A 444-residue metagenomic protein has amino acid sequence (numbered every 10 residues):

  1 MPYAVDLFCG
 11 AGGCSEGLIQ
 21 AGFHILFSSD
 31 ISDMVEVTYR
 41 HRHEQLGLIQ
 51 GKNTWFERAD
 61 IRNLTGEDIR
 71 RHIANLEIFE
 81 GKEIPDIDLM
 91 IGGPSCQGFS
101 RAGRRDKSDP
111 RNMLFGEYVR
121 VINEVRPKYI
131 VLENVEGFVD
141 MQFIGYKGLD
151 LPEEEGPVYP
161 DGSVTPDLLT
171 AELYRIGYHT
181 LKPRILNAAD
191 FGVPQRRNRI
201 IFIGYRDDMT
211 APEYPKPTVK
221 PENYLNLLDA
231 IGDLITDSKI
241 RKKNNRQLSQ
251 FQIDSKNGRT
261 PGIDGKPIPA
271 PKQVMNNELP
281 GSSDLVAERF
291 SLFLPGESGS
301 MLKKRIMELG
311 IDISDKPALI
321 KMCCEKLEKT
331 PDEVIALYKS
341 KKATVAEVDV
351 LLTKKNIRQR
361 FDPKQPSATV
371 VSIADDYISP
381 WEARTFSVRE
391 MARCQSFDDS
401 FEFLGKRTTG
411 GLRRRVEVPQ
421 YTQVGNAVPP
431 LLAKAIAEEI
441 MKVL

Functional and structural regions predicted by a protein language model:
F8-C9: Class I SAM-dependent methyltransferase "Motif I" SAM/SAH-binding loop
G12, E16: Glycine-rich SAM-binding Motif I of class I
G17-F23, R42: A short, Lys/Arg-enriched amphipathic alpha-helix followed by its capping loop at the start of a domain
S29-D33, E133-N134: Conserved acidic E/D residue at the C-terminus of a beta-strand in Rossmann-like folds
M34-T38, L114: Conserved short alpha-helix immediately C-terminal to the canonical SAM/SAH-binding motif I of Rossmann-like
T38-I78: S-adenosyl-L-methionine
R70-D86, P94-K342: Class I S-adenosyl-L-methionine
K256-L444: C-terminal target-recognition/interaction regions appended to catalytic cores
